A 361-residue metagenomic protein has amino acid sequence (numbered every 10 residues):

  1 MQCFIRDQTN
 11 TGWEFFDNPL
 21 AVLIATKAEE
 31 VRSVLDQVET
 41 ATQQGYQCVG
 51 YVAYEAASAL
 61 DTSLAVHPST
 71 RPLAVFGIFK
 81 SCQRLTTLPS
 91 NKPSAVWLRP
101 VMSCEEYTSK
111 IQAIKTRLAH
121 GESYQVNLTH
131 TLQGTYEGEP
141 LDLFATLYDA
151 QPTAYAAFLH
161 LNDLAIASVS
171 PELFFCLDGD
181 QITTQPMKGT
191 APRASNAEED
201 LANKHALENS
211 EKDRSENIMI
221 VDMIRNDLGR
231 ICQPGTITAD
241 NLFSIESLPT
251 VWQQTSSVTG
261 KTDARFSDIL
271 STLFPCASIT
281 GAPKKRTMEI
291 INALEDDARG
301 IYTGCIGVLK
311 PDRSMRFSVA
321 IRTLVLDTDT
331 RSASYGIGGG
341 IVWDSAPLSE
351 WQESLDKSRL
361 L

Functional and structural regions predicted by a protein language model:
M1-L361: Extended alpha-helical targeting/anchoring segments, especially N-terminal organellar/secretory targeting helices
